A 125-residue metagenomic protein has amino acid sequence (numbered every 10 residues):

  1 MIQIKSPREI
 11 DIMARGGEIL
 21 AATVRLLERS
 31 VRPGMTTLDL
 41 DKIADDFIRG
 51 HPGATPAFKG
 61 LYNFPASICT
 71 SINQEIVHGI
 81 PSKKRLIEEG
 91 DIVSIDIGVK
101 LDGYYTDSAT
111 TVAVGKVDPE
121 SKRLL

Functional and structural regions predicted by a protein language model:
M1-L125: Active-site neighborhoods and metal-handling regions in enzymes and metal-associated proteins
